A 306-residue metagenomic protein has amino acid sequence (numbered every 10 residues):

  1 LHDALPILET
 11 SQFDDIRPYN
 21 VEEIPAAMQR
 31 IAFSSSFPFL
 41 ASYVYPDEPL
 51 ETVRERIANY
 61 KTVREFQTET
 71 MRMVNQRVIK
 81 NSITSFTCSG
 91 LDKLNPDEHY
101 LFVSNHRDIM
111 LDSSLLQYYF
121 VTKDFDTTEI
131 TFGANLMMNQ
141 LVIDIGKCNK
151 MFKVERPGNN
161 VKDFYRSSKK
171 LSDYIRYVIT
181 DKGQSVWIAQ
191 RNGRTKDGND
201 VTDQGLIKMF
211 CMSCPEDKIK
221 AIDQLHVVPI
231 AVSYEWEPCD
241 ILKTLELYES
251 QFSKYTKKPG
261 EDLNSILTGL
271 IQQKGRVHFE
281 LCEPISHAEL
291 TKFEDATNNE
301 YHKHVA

Functional and structural regions predicted by a protein language model:
L1-L5: Short, small-residue-biased leader/transition segments that mark boundaries at the very start of proteins
P6-Y100, H106-Q117, V121, I143 (+1 more regions): Membrane-anchoring hydrophobic helices of lipid-metabolizing enzymes
V63, F164-S167, Y301: Residue-level preference for long, well-ordered alpha-helices that form the structural scaffold of enzyme catalytic
V74, K80-I285: Soluble catalytic domains of membrane acyltransferases
P238-K243, L290-A296: Short conserved micro-motifs at the rims of enzyme active sites and ligand-binding pockets
I266, H287-T291, A306: Long, charge-rich C-terminal accessory regions
H278, K292-A306: C-terminal hydrophobic structural anchor segments that stabilize assembly/packing rather than catalytic chemistry
